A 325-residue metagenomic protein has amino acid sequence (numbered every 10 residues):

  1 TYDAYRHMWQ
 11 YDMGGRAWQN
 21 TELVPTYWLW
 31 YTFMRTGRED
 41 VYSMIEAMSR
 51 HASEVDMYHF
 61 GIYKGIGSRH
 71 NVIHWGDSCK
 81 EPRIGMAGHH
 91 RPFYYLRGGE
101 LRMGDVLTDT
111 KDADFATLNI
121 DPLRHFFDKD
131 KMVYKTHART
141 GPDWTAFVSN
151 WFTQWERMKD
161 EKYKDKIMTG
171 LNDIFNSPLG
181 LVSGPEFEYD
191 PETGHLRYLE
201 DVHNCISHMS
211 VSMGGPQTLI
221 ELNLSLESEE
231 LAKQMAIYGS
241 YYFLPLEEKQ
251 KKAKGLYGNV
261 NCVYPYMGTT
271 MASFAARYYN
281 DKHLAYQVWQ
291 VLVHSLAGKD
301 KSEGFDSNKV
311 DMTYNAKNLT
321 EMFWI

Functional and structural regions predicted by a protein language model:
T1-W324: Catalytic cores of extracellular degradative/oxidative enzymes
